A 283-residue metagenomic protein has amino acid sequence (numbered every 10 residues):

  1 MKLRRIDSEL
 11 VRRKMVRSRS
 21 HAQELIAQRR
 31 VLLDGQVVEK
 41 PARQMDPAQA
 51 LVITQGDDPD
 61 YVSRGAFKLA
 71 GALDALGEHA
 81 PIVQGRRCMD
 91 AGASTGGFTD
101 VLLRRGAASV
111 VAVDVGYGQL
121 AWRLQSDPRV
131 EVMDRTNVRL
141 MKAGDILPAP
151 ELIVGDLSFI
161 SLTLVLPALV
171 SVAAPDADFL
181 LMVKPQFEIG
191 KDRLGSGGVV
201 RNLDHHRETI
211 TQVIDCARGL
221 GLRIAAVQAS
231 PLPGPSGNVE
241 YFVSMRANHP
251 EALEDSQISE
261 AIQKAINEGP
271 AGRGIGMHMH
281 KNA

Functional and structural regions predicted by a protein language model:
M1-Q49, R87-C88: A basic, amphipathic helix-loop patch mediating RNA/tRNA/ribosome contacts
V83-S94: Conserved class I S-adenosyl-L-methionine
G96-G97, G118: Glycine-rich SAM-binding Motif I of class I
V101-S109: Conserved S-adenosyl-L-methionine
S109-L164: S-adenosyl-L-methionine
T163-L180: A short glycine-rich, Lys/Arg-flanked "PGG" loop and its adjoining helix->strand segment in the class I
P185-N202: Short, glycine-/aromatic-enriched active-site segment of Class I SAM-dependent methyltransferases
V239, R246-A283: Flexible, glycine-/basic-rich loop-and-beta segments that form/coincide with the SAM-dependent methyltransferase
